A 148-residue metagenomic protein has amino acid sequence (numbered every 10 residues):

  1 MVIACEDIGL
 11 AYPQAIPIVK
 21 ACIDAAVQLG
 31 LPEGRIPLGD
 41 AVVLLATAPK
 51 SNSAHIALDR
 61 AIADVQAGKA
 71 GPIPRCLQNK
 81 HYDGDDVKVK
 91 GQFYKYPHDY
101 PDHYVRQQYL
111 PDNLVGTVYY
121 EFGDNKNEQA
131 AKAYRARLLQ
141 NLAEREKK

Functional and structural regions predicted by a protein language model:
M1-Y104, P111-K148: Terminal-proximal interaction/regulatory segments of ATP-powered molecular machines
